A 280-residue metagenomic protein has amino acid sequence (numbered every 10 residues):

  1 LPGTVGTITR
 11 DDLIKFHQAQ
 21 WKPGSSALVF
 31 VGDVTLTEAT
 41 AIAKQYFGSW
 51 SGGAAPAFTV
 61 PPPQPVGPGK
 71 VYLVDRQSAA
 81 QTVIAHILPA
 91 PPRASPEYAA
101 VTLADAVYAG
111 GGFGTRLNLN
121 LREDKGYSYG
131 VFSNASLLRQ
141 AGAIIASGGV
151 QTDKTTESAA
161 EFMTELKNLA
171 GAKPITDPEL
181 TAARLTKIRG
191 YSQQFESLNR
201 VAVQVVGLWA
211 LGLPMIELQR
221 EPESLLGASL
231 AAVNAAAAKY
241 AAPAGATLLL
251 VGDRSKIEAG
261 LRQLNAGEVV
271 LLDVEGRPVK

Functional and structural regions predicted by a protein language model:
L1-G3, P23-V31, Q81-P92, V101 (+5 more regions): M16 family metallopeptidases and their MPP-like homologs
I8-R10: Peptidyl-prolyl cis-trans isomerase
H17: Conserved, carboxylate-rich catalytic/transport cores that coordinate ions
K22, A27-A94, G252-K280: An aromatic/glycine/proline-enriched structural segment found at the starts of mature extracellular/organellar domains
A39, L117, S158, A236 (+1 more regions): Hydrophobic side chains in well-ordered alpha-helices
S51-P56, G114, S192-E196: Secretory-pathway/luminal and periplasmic proteins that interact with or process carbohydrate-rich
